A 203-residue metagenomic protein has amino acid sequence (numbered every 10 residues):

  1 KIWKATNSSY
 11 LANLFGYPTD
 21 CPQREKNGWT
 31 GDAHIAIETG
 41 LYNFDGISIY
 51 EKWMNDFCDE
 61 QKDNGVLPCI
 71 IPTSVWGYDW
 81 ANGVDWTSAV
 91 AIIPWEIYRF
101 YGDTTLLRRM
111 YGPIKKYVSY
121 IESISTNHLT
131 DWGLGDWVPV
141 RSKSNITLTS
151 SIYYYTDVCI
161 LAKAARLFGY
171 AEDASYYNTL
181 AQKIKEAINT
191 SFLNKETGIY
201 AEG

Functional and structural regions predicted by a protein language model:
K1-S123, W132-G135: Substrate-binding groove/exosite segments of carbohydrate-active enzymes
A12-C21, N64-V90, I121-G203: The feature captures the catalytic groove of carbohydrate-active enzymes
